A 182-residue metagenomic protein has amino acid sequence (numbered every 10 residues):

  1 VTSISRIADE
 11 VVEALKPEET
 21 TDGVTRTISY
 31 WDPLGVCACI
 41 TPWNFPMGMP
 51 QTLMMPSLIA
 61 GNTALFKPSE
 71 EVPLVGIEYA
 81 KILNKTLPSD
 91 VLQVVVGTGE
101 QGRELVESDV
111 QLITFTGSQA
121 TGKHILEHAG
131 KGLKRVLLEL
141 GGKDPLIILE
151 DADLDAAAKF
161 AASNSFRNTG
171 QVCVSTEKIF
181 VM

Functional and structural regions predicted by a protein language model:
V1-M54, L87, V91-Q93: N-terminal Rossmann NAD(P)-binding subdomain characteristic of aldehyde/semialdehyde dehydrogenases
I4, G76-Y79, L105, I125 (+1 more regions): Hydrophobic packing residues within well-ordered alpha-helices of enzyme cores
R26-T27, V94-Q111: A structured beta-alpha segment of the ubiquitous adenosine-cofactor-binding alpha/beta core
D32, P50-G102: PLP-dependent aminotransferase-like
C37, N44, V96-E104, G117-H124 (+1 more regions): Beta-loop-alpha module in the N-terminal Rossmann-like domain of NAD(P)-dependent dehydrogenases, especially those
F66, V94-V96, F115-G117, V136-L138: General beta-strand structural signal in soluble alpha/beta enzymes
L87, L112, A120-M182: ALDH superfamily catalytic-core signature
